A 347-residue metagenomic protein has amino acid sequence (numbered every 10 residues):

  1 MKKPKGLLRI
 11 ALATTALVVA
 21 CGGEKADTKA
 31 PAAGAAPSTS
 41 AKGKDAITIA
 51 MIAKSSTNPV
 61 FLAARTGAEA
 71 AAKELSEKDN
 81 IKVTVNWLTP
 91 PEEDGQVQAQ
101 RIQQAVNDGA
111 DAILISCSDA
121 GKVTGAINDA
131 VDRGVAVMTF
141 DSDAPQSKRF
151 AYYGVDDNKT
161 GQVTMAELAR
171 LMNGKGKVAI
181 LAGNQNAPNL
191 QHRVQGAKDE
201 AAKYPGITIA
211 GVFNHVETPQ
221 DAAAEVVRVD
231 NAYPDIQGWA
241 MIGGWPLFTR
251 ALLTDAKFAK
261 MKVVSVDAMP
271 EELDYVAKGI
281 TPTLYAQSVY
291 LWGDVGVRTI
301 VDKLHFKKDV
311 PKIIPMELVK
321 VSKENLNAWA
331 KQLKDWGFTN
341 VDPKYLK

Functional and structural regions predicted by a protein language model:
M1-A11: Bacterial N-terminal signal peptides that target proteins for export
K2-K3, V19-K347: A residue-level marker of the well-folded mature domains of exported/periplasmic proteins
L12-A20: Hydrophobic alpha-helical targeting segments used for export or membrane insertion
